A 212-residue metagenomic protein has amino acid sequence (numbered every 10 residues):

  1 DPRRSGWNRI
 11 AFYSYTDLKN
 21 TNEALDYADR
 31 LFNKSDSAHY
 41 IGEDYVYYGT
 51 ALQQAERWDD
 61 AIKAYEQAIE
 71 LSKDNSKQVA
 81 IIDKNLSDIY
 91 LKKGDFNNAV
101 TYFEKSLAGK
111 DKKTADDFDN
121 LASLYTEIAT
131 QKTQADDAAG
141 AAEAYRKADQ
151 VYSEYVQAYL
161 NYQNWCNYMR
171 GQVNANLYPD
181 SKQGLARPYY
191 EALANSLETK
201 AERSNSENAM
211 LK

Functional and structural regions predicted by a protein language model:
D1-I10, S37-Y47, N75-N85, K113-N120 (+4 more regions): Generic helix N-cap/helix-start motif at coil->alpha-helix transitions
D1-P2, A28, S35, S72 (+5 more regions): Alpha-helical junction/boundary sensor with strong preference for TPR arrays
Y13, T50, D88, S123-T126 (+2 more regions): Residue-level recognition of tetratricopeptide repeat
L18, A55, K93, I128 (+2 more regions): Structural motif corresponding to the intra-repeat A-B loop/turn of tetratricopeptide repeats
